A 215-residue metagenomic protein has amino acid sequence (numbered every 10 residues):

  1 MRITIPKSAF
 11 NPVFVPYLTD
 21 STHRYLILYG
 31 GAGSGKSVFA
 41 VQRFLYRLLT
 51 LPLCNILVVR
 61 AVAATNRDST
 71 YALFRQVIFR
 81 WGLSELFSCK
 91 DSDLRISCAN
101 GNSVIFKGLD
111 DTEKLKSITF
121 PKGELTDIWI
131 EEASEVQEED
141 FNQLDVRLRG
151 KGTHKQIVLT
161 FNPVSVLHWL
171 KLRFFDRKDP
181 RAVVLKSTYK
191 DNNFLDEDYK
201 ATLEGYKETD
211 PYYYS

Functional and structural regions predicted by a protein language model:
M1-S215: Phosphate/NTP-binding elements of NTP-utilizing enzymes
